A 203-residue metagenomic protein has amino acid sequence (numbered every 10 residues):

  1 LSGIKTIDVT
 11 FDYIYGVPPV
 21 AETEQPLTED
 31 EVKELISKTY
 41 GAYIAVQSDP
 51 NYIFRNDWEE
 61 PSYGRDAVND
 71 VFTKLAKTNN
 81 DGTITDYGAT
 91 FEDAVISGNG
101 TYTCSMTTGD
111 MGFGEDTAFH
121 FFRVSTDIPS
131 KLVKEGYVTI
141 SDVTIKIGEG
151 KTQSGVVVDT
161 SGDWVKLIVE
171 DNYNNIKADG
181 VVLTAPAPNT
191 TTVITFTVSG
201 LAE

Functional and structural regions predicted by a protein language model:
L1-A21, V181-E203: Ser/Thr/Pro-rich, low-complexity mucin-like regions that serve as glycosylated stalks/linkers or repetitive adhesive
L1-T10, I14, S105-L132, Y173-I176: Extracellular beta-strand ligand-recognition surfaces/modules
I4-P26, A42-I44, V133-G150: Exposed low-complexity, polar/acidic, P/S/T/G-rich flexible segments that act as propeptides, protease-susceptible
I7-F11, A42-I44, Y102-M106, F119-V124 (+2 more regions): Hydrophobic beta-strand residues in large extracellular and virion-surface proteins
Y15-S37, S154, S199-E203: Low-complexity, Pro/Thr/Ser/Gly/Ala-rich linker/spacer regions in secreted, extracellular modular proteins
L27-I96: N-terminal targeting leaders for non-cytosolic proteins
Y87-G112, N175-G180: Short beta-strands within extracellular/lumenal beta-sheet-rich domains
I140-G180: Acidic, glycine-rich flexible loop segments
